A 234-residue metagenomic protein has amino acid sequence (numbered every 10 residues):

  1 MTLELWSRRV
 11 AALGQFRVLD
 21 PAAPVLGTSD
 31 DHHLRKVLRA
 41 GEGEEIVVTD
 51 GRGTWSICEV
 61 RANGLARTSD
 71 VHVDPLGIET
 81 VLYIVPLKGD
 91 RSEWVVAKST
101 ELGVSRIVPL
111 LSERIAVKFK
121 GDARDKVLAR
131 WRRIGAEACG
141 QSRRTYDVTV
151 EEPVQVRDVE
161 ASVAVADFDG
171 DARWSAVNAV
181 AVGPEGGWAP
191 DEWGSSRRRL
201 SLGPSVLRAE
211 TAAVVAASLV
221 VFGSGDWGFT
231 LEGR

Functional and structural regions predicted by a protein language model:
M1-V73: N-terminal positively charged helical leader segments and presequences
L3, V73-S162: RNA substrate-binding interface of SAM-dependent RNA methyltransferases
P24-L26, G77-V81, N178, G194-L202: Glycine/charged-rich beta-loop-alpha catalytic/anionic-binding loops adjacent to active sites
D70-H72, E185-G187, P204-R208: Short, acidic/turn-prone active-site loops that include or flank metal/cofactor- and phosphate-binding residues
V150, V163-V165, R197-S201: Conserved beta-strand scaffold positions in the cores of enzyme catalytic domains, especially in NTP/NDP-utilizing
E152, A161-D169, V180-G183: Short, hydrophobic beta-strand segments that form beta-sheet elements in well-ordered domains
A176-S195: A C-terminal functional module that forms or caps the active site or interfaces directly with catalytic machinery
P190-R234: Structured adenosyl-cofactor binding patch, chiefly the S-adenosyl-L-methionine
